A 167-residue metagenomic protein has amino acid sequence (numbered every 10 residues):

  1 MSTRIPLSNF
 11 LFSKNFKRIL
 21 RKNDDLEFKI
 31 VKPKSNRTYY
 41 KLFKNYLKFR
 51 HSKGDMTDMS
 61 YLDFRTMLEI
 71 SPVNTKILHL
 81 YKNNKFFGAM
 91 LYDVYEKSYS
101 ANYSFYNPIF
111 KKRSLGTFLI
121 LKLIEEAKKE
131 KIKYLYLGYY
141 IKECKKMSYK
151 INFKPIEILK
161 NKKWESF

Functional and structural regions predicted by a protein language model:
M1-F10, Y134-F167: Active-site/acyl-donor-binding loops of N-acyltransferases
T3-K112, N152-F153: A conserved beta-strand-loop-helix scaffold within acyl/acetyltransferase catalytic domains
F43, I120-L123, K150: Residue-level preference for non-acidic, small/hydrophobic
D93, F118-L121, G138: Active-site scaffold segments
S98-N102, I132-L137: Glycine-rich phosphate/pyrophosphate-binding loops and their adjacent beta-strand/loop elements at enzyme active sites
K112-I124: Conserved acetyl-CoA-binding loop-helix of GNAT-fold acetyltransferases
L121-K133: Conserved acyl-CoA
